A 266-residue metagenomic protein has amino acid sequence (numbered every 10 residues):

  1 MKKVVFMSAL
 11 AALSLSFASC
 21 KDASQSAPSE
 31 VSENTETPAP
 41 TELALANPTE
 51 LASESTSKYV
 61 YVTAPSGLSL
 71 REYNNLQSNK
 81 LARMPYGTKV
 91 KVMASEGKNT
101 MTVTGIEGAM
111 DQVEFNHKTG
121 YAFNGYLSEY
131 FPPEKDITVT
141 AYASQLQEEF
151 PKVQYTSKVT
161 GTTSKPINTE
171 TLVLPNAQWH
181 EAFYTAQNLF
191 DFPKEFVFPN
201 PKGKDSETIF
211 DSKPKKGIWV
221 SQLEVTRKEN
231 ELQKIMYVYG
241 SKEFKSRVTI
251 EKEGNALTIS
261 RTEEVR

Functional and structural regions predicted by a protein language model:
M1-V4, D22: Positively charged n-region of N-terminal signal peptides that target proteins for export
V5-L13: Sec-dependent N-terminal signal peptides
S16-S19: C-terminal motif of bacterial Sec signal peptides marking the signal peptidase cleavage site
K21, R71, E114: Residue-level detector of conserved, well-ordered beta-strand and adjacent loop positions that form binding/recognition
S24-E54, I106-G161, I167, K213-K234 (+2 more regions): Boundary regions of SH3-family modules and the immediately adjacent low-complexity/disordered segments in eukaryotic
V31, T37-E107: Beta-loop motif signature
A82-R83, K165-E231: Mature extracytoplasmic domains of secretory-pathway proteins
